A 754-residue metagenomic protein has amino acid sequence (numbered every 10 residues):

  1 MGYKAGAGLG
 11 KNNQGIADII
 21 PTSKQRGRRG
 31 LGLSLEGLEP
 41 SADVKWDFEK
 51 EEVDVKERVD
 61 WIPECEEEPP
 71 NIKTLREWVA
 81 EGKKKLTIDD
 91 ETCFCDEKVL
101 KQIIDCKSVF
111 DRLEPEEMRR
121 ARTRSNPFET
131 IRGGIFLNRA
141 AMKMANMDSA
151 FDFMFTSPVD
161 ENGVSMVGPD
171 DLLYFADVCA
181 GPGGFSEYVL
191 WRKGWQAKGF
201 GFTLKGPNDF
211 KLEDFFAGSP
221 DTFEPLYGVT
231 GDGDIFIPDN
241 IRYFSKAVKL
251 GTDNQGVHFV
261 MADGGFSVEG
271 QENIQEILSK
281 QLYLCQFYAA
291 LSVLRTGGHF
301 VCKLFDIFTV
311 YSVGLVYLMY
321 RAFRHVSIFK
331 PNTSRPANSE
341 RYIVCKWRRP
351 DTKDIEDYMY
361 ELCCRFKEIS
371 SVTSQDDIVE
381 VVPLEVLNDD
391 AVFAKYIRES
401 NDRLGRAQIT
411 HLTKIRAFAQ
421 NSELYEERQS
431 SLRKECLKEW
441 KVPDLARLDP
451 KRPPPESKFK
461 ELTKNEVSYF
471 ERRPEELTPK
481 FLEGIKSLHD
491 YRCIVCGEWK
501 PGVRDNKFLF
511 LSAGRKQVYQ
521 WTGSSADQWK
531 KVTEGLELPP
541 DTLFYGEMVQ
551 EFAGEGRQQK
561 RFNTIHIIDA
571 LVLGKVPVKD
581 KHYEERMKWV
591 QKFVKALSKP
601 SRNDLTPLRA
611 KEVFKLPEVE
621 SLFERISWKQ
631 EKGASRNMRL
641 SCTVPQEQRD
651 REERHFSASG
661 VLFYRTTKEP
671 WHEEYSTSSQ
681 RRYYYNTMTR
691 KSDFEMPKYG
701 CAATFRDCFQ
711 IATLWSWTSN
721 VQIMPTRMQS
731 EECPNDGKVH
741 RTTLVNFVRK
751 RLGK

Functional and structural regions predicted by a protein language model:
M1-T252, I378-H489, K668-Y683, T687-R690 (+1 more regions): Intrinsically disordered, low-complexity glycine/charged-rich regulatory or linker segments that flank or connect
G6-G10, R29-L33, T156-S157, E187-Y188 (+12 more regions): Intrinsically disordered, low-complexity regions enriched in proline, serine, glycine and charged residues
Q25, A180-F185, L204-P207, G265-S267 (+10 more regions): Conserved beta-strand elements of beta-rich interaction domains across eukaryotes, especially beta-propellers
T123-P127, A262-Q275: Gly-rich Lys/Arg/Thr-decorated short loops/hinges at beta-loop-alpha junctions or inter-strand turns that position
A176-P182, G251-G270: Conserved proline-anchored active-site loop of SAM-dependent methyltransferases that bridges a beta-strand
N273-S327: Conserved Class I SAM-dependent methyltransferase catalytic core
G314-S371: Class I S-adenosyl-L-methionine
L448-Y683, T687-K754: Catalytic cores of nucleic-acid ligases and guanylyltransferases
